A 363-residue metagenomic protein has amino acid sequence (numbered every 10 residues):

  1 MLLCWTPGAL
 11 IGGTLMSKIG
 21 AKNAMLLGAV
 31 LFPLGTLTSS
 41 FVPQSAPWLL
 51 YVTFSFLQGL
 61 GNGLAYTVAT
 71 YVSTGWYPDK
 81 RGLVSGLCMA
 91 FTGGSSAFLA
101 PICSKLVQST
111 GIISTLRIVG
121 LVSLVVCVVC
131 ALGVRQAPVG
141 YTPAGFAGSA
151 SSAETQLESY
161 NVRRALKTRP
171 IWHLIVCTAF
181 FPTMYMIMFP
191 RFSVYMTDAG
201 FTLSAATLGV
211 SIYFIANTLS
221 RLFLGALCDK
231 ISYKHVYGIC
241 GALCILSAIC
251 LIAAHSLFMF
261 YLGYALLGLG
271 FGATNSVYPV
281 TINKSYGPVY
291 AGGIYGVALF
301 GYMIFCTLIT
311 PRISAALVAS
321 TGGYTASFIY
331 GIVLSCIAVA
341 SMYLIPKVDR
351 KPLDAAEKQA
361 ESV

Functional and structural regions predicted by a protein language model:
G8-A21, R221-S232, V318: Helix-to-loop junctions at the C-terminal end of transmembrane segments in multipass secondary transporters
L15-M16, A100-G111, M196-T197, L227-C228 (+1 more regions): Interfacial helix-cap and linker-helix signal at transmembrane-aqueous boundaries of multi-pass secondary transporters
N23-L37, H235-I249: Structural signature of the two symmetry-related core transmembrane helices
G35, P47-L64, A179, M259-A273: Hydrophobic core of transmembrane alpha-helices in multi-pass small-molecule transporters, especially MFS/SLC-type
N62-Y77, V84-S85, A273-Y286: Intracellular juxtamembrane helix-capping segments at the cytosolic ends of symmetry-related transmembrane helices
F91-V139: Helix-loop-helix hairpin linking two adjacent transmembrane segments in secondary transporters
S96, F271, S285-T321: A late C-terminal transmembrane helix in Major Facilitator Superfamily
R163-A226, T310: Extracytoplasmic gate region of multi-pass secondary transporters
